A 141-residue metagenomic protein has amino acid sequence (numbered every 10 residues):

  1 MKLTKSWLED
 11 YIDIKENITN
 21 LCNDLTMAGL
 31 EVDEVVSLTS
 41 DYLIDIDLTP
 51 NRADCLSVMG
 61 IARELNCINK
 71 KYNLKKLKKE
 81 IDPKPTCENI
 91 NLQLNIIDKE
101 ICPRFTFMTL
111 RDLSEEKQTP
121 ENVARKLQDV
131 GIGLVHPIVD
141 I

Functional and structural regions predicted by a protein language model:
M1-I141: Phosphate-rich ligand and nucleic-acid binding surfaces
